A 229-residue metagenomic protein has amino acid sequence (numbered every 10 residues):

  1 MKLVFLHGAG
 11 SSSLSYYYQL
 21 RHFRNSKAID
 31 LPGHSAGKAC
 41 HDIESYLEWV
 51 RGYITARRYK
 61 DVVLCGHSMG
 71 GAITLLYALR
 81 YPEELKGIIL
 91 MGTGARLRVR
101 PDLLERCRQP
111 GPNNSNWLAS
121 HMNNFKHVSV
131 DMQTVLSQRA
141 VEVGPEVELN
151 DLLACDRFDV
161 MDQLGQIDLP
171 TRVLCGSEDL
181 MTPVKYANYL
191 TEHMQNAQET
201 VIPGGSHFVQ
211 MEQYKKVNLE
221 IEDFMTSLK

Functional and structural regions predicted by a protein language model:
M1-G37: Conserved HGGG/HGGXW glycine-rich cap/lid loop of the alpha/beta-hydrolase fold
S45-V62: Conserved acidic catalytic loop of the alpha/beta-hydrolase fold
G66, G70, T74: Gly/Ala-rich beta-loop-alpha elbow adjacent to hydrolase catalytic centers
L75, L79-R80, L85-N114: Flexible "cap/lid" loop of the alpha/beta hydrolase fold
P112-G165: Conserved alpha/beta-hydrolase catalytic His-Asp/Glu region
I167, V173-C175: Short beta-strand/loop motif that positions the catalytic acidic residue of the alpha/beta-hydrolase fold
E178-T182: Acidic catalytic loop of the alpha/beta-hydrolase fold
G205-N218: Catalytic histidine-centered segment of alpha/beta-hydrolase-like enzymes
